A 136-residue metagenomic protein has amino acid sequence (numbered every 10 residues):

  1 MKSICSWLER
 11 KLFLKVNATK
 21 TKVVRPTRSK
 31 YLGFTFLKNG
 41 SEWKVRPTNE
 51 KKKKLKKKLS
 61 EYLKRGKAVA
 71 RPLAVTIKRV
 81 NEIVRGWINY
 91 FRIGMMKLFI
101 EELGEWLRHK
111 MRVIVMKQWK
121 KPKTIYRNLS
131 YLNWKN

Functional and structural regions predicted by a protein language model:
M1-N136: Non-catalytic terminal/accessory segments
